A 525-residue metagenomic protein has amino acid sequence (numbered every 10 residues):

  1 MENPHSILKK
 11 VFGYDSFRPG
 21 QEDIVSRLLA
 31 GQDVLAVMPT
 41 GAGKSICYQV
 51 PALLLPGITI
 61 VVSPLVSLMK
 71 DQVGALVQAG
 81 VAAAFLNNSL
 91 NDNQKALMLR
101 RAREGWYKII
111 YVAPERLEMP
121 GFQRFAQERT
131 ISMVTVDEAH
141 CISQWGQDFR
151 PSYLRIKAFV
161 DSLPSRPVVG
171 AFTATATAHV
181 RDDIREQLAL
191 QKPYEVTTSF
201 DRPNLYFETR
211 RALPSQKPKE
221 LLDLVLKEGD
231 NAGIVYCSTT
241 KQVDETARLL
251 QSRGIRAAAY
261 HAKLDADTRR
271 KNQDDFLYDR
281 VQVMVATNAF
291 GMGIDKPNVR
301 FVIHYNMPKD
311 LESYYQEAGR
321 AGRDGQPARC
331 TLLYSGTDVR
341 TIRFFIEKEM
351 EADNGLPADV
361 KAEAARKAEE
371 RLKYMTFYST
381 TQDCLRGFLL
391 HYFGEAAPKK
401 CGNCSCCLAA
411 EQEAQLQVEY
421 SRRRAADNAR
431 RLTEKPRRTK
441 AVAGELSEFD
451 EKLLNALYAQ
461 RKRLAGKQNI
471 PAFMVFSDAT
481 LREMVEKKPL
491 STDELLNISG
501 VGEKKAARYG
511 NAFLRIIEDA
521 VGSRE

Functional and structural regions predicted by a protein language model:
M1-P4, R340-T341, I346-K361, K367-K373 (+1 more regions): Accessory DNA-binding and partner-docking regions appended to nucleic-acid-acting proteins, especially the terminal
E2-V11, D15-P19, D23-S45, A52-L55 (+2 more regions): Helicase motor core with emphasis on the C-terminal RecA-like subdomain
Q21-I24, M375, L481: Short alpha-helical "packing" element that flanks the helix-turn-helix/winged-helix DNA-binding module
R27, Y378, E483-M484: Short alpha-helical segment immediately N-terminal to, or the first helix within, an HTH/HTH-like DNA-binding domain
S67: Conserved catalytic helix of short-chain dehydrogenase/reductases
